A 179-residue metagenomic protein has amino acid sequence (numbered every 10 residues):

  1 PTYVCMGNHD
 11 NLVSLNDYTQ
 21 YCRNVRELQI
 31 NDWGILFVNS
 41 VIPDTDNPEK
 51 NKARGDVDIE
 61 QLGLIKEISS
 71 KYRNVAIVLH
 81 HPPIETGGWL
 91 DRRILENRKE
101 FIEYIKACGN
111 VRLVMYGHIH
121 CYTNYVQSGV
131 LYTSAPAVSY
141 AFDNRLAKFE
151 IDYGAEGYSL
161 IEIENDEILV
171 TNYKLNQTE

Functional and structural regions predicted by a protein language model:
P1-V25, Q29, E103, A107: Core catalytic region of metal-dependent phosphoesterases/phosphodiesterases, especially metallo-beta-lactamase-like
H9-N11, P82, H118-H120, A137-S139: Catalytic metal-binding/acid-base residues of hydrolase active sites
L12-C22, P43-I59, N144-D152: Acidic/histidine-rich helix-loop elements that form or flank divalent-metal/phosphate-binding sites at the catalytic
E27-Q29, F37-N39, L160-E162: Short, well-ordered beta-strand micro-motif
D32-D44, A76-V78, V130-P136, T171-Y173: Active-site-proximal beta-strand elements of phosphoester/diester hydrolases
I42-D44, P83-E85, A141: Feature marks short, surface-exposed loop/turn motifs that line or immediately flank catalytic pockets and channel
E49-L131, I168: His/acidic metal-ligating clusters that form di-metal
Y104-K106, T123-E179: Binuclear metal-dependent phosphoesterase catalytic core
